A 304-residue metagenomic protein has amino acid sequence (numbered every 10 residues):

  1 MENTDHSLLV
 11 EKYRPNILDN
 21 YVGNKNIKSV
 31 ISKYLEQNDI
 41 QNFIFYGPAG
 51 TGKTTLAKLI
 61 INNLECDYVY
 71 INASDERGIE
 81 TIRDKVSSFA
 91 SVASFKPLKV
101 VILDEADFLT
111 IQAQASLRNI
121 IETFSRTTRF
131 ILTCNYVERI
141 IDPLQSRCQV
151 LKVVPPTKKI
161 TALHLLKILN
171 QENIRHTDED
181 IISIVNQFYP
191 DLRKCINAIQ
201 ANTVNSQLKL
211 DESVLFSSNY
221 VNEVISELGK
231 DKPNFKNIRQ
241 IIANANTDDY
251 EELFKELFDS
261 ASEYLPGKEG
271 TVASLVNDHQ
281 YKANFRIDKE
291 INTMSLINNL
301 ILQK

Functional and structural regions predicted by a protein language model:
M1-V154, K159-I160, L166, N170 (+6 more regions): P-loop/Walker A NTP-binding region and its immediately flanking N-terminal helices in P-loop NTPase folds
V101, I182-Q187, R193-N205, Q240-A243 (+1 more regions): C-terminal helical "lid" of AAA+/P-loop NTPase domains
D142, K159, D178, V214-N222 (+3 more regions): Amphipathic alpha-helical repeat elements characteristic of tetratricopeptide repeat
V154, V204-L215: Short, exposed interaction patches on small structured surface elements
N170, E179-R193, D211-L215, V224-K230 (+2 more regions): A short helix-loop-helix "switch/interaction" segment in the helical subdomain of ASCE P-loop NTPases
I174-E179, K268-E269: Short, surface-exposed acidic
D178, F188-Q200, F235-K236, Y250-F254 (+1 more regions): The conserved phosphate-sensing helix
I225-K304: Helix-rich C-terminal "collar"/helical-bundle subdomain used as an assembly and partner-interaction module in RFC-like
